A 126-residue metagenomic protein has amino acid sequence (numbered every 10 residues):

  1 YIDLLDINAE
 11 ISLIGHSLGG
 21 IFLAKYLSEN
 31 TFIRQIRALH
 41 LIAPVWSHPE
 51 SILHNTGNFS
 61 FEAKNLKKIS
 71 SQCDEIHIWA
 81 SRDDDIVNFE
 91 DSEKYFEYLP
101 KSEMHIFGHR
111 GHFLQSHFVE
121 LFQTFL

Functional and structural regions predicted by a protein language model:
D6-H16: Alpha/beta-hydrolase fold nucleophile elbow
S12, R37-H40: Residue in the alpha/beta-hydrolase core beta-strand immediately N-terminal to the catalytic nucleophile
I14-A24: Gly/Ala-rich beta-loop-alpha elbow adjacent to hydrolase catalytic centers
L39-P49: Active-site nucleophile loop of the alpha/beta-hydrolase fold
F61-E75, F122: Conserved serine/cysteine hydrolase catalytic core
Q72, H77-A80, D84: Short beta-strand/loop motif that positions the catalytic acidic residue of the alpha/beta-hydrolase fold
D85-D91: Conserved alpha/beta-hydrolase "acid-adjacent" motif
R110-E120: Catalytic histidine-centered segment of alpha/beta-hydrolase-like enzymes
